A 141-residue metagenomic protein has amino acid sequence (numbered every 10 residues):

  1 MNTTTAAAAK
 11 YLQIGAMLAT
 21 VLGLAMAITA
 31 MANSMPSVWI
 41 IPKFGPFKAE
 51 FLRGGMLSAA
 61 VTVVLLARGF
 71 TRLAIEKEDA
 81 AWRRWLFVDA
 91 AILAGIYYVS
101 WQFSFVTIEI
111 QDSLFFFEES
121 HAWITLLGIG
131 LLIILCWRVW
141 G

Functional and structural regions predicted by a protein language model:
M1-F116, A122-L126: Conserved, well-structured core domains of diverse proteins
I75-D79, I134-G141: Membrane-helix interface "capping/anchor" motifs
L127-I133: Hydrophobic, membrane-inserted alpha-helices
